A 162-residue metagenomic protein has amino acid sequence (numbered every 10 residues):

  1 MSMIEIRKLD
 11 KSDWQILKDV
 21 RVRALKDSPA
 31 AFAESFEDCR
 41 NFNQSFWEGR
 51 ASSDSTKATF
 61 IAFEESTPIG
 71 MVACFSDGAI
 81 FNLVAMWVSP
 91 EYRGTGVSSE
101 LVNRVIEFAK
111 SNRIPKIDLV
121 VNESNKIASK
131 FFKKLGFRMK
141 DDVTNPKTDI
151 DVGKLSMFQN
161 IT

Functional and structural regions predicted by a protein language model:
M1-E5, N160-T162: Short, Lys/Arg-enriched, disordered terminal segments
K11-W14, K18-A85, S89-E91, V102-R104 (+3 more regions): Acetyl-CoA-dependent GNAT
T67, A85, S89-N103, K110-N112 (+2 more regions): Conserved glycine-rich acetyl-CoA-binding loop
F81, T95, L155: Glycine-centered loop/turn positions within well-structured domains that cap or flank conserved ligand/cofactor-binding
P115-D118, N122-S129, K133-T162: C-terminal "cap" of GNAT-fold acetyltransferases
